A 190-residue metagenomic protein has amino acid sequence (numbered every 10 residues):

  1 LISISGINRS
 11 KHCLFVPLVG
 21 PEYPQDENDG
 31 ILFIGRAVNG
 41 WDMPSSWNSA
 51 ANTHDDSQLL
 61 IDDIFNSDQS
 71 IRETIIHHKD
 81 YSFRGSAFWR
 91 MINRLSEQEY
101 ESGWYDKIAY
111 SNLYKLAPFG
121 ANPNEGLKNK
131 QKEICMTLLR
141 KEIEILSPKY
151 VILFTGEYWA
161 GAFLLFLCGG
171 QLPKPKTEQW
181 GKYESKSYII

Functional and structural regions predicted by a protein language model:
L1-L146, Y150, G156-A160: A polyanion-binding, active-site-adjacent surface
S82-E99, F163-I190: Charged, glycine-enriched surface loops/patches that mediate electrostatic binding to polyanionic ligands
